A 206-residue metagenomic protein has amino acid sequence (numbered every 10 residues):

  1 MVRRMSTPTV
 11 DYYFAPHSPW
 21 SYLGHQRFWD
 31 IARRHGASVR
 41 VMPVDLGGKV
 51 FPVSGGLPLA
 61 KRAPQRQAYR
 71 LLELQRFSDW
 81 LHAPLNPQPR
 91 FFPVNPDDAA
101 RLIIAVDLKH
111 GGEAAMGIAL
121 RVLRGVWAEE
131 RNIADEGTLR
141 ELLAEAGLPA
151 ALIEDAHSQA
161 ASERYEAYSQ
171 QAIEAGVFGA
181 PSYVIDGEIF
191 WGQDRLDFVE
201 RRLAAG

Functional and structural regions predicted by a protein language model:
R3, T7-A37, M42, L108 (+1 more regions): C-terminal cap of thioredoxin/glutaredoxin-like
P16, Y22-V126: Structural alpha/beta surface segment adjacent to cysteine/selenocysteine redox centers across thiol/disulfide enzymes
